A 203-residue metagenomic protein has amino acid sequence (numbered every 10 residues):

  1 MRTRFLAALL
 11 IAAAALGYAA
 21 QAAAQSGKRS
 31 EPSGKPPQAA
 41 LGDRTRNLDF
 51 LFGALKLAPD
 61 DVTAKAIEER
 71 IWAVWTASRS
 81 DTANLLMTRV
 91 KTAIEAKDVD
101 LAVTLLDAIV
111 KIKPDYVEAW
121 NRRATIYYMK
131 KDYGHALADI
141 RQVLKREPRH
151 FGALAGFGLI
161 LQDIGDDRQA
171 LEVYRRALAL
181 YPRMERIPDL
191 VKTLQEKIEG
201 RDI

Functional and structural regions predicted by a protein language model:
R2-L6, A20-N84: N-terminal leader/linker segments that initiate helical-solenoid repeat arrays
K28-G42, A66, A73, E172 (+1 more regions): Terminal, low-structured helical/coil segments at or just beyond the last alpha-helical repeat
A54-L57, T92, I126, I160 (+1 more regions): Residue-level signature for tetratricopeptide repeat
S80-A153: Alpha-helical adaptor scaffolds
E95, M129, D163-I164, E196-G200: Register position in tetratricopeptide repeats
